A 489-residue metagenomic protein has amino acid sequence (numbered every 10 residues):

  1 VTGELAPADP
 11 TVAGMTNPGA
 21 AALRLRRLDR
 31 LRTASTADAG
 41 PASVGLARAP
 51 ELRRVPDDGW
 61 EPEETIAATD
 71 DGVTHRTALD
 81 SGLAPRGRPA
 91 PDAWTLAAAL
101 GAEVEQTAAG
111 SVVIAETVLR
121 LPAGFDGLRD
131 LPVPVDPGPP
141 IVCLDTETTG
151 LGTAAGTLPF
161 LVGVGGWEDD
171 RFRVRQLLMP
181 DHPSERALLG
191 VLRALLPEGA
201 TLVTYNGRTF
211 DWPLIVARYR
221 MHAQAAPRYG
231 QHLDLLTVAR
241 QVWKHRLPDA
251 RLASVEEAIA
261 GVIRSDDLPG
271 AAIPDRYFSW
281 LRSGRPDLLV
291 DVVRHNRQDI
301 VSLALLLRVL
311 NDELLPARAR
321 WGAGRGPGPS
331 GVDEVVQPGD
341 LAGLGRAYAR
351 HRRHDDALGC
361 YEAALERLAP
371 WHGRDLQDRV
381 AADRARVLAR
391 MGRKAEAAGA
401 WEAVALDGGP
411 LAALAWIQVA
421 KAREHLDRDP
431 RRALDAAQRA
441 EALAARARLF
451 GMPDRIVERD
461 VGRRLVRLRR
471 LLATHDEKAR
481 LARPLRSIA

Functional and structural regions predicted by a protein language model:
T2-G138, L344: N-terminal accessory regions of nucleic-acid-interacting proteins
P132-T201: Conserved RNase H-like, two-metal-ion catalytic cores of nucleic-acid enzymes
R171-V262: Conserved DEDDh/DEDDy metal-dependent 3′-5′ exonuclease domain
L247, L252-G326: Acidic, Mg2+-coordinating catalytic module of metal-dependent nucleases/exonucleases that use a two-metal-ion mechanism
Y348, R384, L388, R423-E424 (+1 more regions): Residue at a conserved register position within TPR or TPR-like alpha-solenoid repeats
H351, M391, L426-D427, L472: Structural motif corresponding to the intra-repeat A-B loop/turn of tetratricopeptide repeats
